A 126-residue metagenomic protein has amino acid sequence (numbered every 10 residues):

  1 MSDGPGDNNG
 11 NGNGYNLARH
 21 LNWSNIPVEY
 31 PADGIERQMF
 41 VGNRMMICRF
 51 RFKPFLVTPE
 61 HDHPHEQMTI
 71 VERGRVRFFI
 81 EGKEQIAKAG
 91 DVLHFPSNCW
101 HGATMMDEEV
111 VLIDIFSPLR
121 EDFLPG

Functional and structural regions predicted by a protein language model:
M1-R44, P125: A short, N-terminal "cap"/entry segment at the start of jelly-roll beta-barrel domains of the cupin/DSBH fold
N43, F79-K83, M106: Short strand-coil-strand connectors
M46-D62: Conserved short histidine dyad/triad with adjacent acidic residue
P59-E66, C99: Histidine-centered catalytic micro-motifs
H65-V76, E81: Glycine- and acidic-residue-biased ligand/ion/polar-headgroup-sensing regions
G82-S97: Short acidic-glycine-tyrosine-enriched beta hairpin
S97-D122: Ligand-binding loop in jelly-roll beta-barrel domains
